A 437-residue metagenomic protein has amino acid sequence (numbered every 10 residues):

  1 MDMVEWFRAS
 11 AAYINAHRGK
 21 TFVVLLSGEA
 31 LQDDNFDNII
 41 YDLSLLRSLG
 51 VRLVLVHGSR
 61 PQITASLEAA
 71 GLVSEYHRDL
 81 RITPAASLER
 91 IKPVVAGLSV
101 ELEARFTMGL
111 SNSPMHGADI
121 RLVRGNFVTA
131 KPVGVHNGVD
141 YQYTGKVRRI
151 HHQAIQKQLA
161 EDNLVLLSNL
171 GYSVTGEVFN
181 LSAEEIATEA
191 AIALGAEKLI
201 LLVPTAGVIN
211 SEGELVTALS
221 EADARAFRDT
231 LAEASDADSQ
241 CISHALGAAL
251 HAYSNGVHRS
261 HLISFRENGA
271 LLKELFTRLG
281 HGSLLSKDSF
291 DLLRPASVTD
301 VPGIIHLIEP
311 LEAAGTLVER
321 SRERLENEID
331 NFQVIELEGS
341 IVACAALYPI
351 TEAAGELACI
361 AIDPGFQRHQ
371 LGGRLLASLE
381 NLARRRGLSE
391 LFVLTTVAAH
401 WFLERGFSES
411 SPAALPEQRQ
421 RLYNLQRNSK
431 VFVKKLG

Functional and structural regions predicted by a protein language model:
F36, P84-P114, H152-Q153, L159 (+2 more regions): Polyanion-binding loop/helix "lid" in catalytic or ligand-binding cores
E68-L166: Ligand-binding beta-strand-loop-alpha-helix segment within the catalytic cores of soluble metabolic enzymes
D288-V318, N428-V431: Short amphipathic alpha-helix that is part of the acyltransferase structural core
E319-D363: A conserved beta-strand-loop-helix scaffold within acyl/acetyltransferase catalytic domains
I360-R368, V397: A short, internal acetyl-CoA/4′-phosphopantetheine-binding micro-motif in the GNAT/acyltransferase core
F366, Q370-S378: Conserved acetyl-CoA pyrophosphate-binding loop and the N-cap/start of the following alpha-helix in GNAT-like
N381-T396: Conserved GNAT acetyl-CoA-binding A-motif
T396, A414-G437: C-terminal "cap" of GNAT-fold acetyltransferases
